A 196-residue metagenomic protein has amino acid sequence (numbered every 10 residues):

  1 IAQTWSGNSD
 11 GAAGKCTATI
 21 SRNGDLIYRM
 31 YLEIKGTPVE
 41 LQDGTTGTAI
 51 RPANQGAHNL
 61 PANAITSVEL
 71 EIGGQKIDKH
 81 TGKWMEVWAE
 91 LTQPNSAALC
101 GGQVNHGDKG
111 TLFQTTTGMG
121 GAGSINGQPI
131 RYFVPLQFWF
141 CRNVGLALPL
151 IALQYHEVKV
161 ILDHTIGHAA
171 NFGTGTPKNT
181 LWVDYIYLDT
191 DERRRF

Functional and structural regions predicted by a protein language model:
I1-F196: Short, low-complexity Pro/Thr/Gly
